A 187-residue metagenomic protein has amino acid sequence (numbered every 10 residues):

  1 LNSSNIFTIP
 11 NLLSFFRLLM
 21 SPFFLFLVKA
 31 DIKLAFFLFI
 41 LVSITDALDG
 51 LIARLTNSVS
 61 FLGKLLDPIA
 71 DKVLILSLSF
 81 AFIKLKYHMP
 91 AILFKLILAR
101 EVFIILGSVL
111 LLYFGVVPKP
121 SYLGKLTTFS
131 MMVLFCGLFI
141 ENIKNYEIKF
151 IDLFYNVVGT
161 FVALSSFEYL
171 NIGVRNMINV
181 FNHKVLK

Functional and structural regions predicted by a protein language model:
L1-L48, T128-M131, F135-E141, N145 (+1 more regions): Topogenic membrane-insertion module of multi-pass membrane proteins
L1-S14, L51-I69, V109, Y113-T128 (+1 more regions): Interhelical loop and helix-boundary elements at the membrane-water interface of polytopic inner-membrane proteins
T8-F15, K33-F37, L65, I69-K72 (+3 more regions): Alpha-helical transmembrane segments of integral membrane proteins
P22-F26, L51, L76, F80 (+3 more regions): Membrane-embedded alpha-helical segments of multi-pass transporters/permeases
F24, L66-S79, G124-F139: Small-residue-rich segments of transmembrane alpha-helices in multi-pass membrane proteins, especially helix faces
L55, V59-V109: Multi-pass membrane catalytic core of lipid/isoprenoid biosynthesis enzymes
M89, V116-V117, I143: Short, polar/flexible loop-turn hinges at active-site or ligand-entry regions and domain interfaces
